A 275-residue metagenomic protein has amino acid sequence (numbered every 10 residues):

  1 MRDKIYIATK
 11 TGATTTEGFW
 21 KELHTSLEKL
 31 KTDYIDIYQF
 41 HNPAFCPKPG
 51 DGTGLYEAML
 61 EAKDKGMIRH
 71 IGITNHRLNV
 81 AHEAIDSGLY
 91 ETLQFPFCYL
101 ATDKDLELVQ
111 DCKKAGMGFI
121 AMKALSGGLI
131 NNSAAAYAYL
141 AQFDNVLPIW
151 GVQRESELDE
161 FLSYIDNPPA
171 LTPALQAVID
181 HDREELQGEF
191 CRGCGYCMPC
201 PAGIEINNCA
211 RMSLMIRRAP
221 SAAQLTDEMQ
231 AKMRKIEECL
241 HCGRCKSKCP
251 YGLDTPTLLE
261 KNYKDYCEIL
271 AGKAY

Functional and structural regions predicted by a protein language model:
M1-I5: N-terminal binding-site loop/beta-alpha segment at the start of enzyme catalytic domains that lines or forms
I7-T9: Transmembrane beta-strand segments that form the barrel wall of outer-membrane beta-barrel proteins
T11-T14, N75-N79, Q153, I204 (+1 more regions): Short beta->alpha linker loops
T14-I120, L125-G128: Glycine/proline-rich, positively charged, aromatic-decorated active-site loop/lid region on the catalytic face
E107-A121, L125-Y275: Structured C-terminal cap/extension of enzyme domains
